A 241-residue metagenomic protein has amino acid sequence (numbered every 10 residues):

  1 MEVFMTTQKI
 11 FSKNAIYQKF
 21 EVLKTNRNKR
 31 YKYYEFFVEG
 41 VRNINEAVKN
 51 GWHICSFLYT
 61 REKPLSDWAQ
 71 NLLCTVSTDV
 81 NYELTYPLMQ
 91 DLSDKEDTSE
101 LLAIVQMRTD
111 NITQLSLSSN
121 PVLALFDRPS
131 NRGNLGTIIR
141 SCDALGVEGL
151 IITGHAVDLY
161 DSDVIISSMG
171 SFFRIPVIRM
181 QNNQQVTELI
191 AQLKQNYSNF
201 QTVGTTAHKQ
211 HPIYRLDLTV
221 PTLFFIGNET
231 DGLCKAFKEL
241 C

Functional and structural regions predicted by a protein language model:
E2-D67, A156-V157: Boundary-proximal intrinsically disordered activation/regulatory segments immediately upstream of a helical core
Q8-F11, V80-T85, P176-V186: Short acidic-hydrophobic, aromatic-tinged amphipathic segments that line or gate anion-handling sites
V41, E62-P64, R108, A207-Q210 (+1 more regions): Short glycine-rich anion-binding loops that position phosphate/pyrophosphate groups of nucleotides and phosphorylated
D67-Q70, V157-V164, D231-L240: Short, glycine/polar-rich helix-capping loops at beta-to-alpha or helix-loop-helix junctions that flank or form
L73-V76, N81-L101: Glycine/small-residue-rich loop that forms an oxyanion/phosphate-binding "nest" at active or ligand-binding sites
E96-S118: Acidic/glycine-rich phosphate/pyrophosphate-binding loops and surrounding catalytic core that coordinate Mg2+
T109, L115-K209: RNA substrate-binding interface of SAM-dependent RNA methyltransferases
V203-L240: Active-site/ligand-binding-proximal alpha/beta "capping" segment
